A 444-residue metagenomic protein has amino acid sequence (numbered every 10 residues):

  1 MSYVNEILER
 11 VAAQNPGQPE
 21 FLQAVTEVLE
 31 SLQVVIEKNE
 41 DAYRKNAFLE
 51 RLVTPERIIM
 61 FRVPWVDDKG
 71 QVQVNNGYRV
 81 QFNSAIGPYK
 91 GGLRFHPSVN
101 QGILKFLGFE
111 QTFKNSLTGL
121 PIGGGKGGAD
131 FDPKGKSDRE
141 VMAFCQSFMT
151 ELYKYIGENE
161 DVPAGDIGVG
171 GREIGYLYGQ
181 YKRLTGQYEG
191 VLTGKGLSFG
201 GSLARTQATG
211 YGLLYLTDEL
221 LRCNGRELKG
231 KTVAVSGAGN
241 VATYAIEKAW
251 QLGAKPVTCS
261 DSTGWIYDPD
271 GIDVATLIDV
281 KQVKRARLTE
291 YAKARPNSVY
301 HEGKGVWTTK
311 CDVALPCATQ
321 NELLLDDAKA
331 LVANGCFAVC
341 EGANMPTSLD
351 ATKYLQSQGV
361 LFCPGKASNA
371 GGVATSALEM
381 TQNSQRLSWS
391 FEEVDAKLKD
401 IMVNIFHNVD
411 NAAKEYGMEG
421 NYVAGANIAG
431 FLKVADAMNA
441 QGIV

Functional and structural regions predicted by a protein language model:
M1-L203, K433-G442: N-terminal ligand-binding/catalytic initiation module
S2, P16-Q23, E27, Y43 (+24 more regions): Conserved active-site and cofactor/substrate-binding residues in soluble primary-metabolism enzymes
S2-A24, L220, V332-V444: Adenosine-phosphate binding glycine-rich loop
L104-L107, L177, L213-L221, A245 (+2 more regions): Buried hydrophobic packing segments
E160-A164, Y188-L192, V235, T258-D261 (+5 more regions): General beta-strand structural signal in soluble alpha/beta enzymes
T193-G196, G201-K310: Glycine-rich phosphate/diphosphate-binding loop of Rossmann-like nucleotide-binding domains
G264-F362, A367: Rossmann-like adenosine-cofactor binding region
